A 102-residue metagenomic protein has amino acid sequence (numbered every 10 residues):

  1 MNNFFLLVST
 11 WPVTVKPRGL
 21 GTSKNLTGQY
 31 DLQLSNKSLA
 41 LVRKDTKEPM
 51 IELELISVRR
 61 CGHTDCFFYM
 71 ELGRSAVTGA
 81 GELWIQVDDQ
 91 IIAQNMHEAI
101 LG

Functional and structural regions predicted by a protein language model:
M1-E52, I56-F67, E71-G102: N-terminal recruitment modules of adaptor/scaffold proteins
